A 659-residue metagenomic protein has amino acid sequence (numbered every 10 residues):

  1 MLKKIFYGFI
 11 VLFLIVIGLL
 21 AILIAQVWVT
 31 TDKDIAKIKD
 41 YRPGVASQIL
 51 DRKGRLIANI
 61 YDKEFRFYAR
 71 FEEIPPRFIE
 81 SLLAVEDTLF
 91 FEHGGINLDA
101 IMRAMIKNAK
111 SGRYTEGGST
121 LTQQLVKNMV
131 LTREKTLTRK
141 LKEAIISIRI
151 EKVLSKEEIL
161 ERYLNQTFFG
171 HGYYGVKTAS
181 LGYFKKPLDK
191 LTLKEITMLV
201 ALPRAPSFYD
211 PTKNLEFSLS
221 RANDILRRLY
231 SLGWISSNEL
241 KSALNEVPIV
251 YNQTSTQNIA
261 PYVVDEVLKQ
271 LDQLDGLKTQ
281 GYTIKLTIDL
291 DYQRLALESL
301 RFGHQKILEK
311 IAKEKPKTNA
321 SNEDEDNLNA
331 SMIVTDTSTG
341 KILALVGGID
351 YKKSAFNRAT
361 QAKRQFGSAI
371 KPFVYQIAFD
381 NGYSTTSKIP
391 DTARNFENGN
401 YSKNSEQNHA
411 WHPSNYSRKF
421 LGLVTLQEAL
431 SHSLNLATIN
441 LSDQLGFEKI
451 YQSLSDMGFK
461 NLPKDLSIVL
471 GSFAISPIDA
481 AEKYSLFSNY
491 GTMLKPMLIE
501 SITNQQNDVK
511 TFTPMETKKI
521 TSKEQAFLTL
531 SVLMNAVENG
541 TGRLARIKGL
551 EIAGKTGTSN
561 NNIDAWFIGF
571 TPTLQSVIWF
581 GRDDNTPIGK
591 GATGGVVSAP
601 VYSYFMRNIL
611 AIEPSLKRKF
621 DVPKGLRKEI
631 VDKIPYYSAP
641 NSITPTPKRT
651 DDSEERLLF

Functional and structural regions predicted by a protein language model:
M1-L50, L89, A109: N-terminal type II signal-anchor transmembrane helix that functions as the membrane-insertion/stop-transfer segment
A21, R113-E298, Q452-D456, K460 (+2 more regions): Non-catalytic, structured segments within soluble enzyme domains
A46-I57, I74, L191, N322-K352 (+2 more regions): A short, well-structured edge-of-sheet supersecondary motif
R66-E72, I284, L328-A330, K353-F373 (+2 more regions): Short active-site loop at a secondary-structure junction that contains or immediately precedes the catalytic residue(s)
S81-L83, L229, A296, T339-G340 (+6 more regions): Active-site SXXK
F91-A100, Y174-K177, S236-K241, F356 (+4 more regions): Short, well-structured active-site flanking segments
K110-K135, K186-D189, Q253-I259, V263 (+5 more regions): Conserved catalytic neighborhood of penicillin-recognizing serine enzymes
L286-D324, M332-D336, L345, D350-F356 (+3 more regions): A penicillin-recognizing enzyme superfamily signal
